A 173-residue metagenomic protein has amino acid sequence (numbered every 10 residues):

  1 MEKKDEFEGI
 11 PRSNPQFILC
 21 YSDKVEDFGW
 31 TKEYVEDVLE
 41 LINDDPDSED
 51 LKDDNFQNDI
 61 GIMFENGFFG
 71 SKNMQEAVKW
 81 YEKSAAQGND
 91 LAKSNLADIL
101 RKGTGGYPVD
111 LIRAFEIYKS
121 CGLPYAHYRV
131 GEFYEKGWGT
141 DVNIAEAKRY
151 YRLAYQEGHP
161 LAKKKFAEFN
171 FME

Functional and structural regions predicted by a protein language model:
S13, D45, E49-D53, Q57 (+6 more regions): Short helix-capping/linker turns of helical repeat alpha-solenoids
I18-K24, Q57-N66, G70, K93-K102 (+2 more regions): Hydrophobic face of amphipathic alpha-helices that form TPR/SEL1-like repeat modules and related alpha-solenoid
S22, K32-N43, A97: Residue-level detector of alpha-helical secondary structure
D27-D37, N73-M74, P108-L111: Helix-turn-helix repeat elements of alpha-solenoid scaffolds
D37-I42, L111-I117: Alpha-helical repeat scaffolds
G122, V142-P160: TPR/TPR-like (Sel1-like) alpha-helical repeat modules
